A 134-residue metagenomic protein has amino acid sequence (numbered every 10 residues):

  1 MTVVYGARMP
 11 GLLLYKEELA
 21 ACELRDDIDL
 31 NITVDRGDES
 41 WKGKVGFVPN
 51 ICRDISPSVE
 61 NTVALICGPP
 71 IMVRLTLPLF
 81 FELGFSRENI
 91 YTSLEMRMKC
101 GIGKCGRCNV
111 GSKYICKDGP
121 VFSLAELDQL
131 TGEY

Functional and structural regions predicted by a protein language model:
M1-K99: FNR/FR-type flavoprotein reductase catalytic core
L13, I102, E126: Short acidic, gly/pro-rich beta-turn/loop elements at beta-sheet edges and active-site/ligand-binding grooves
L19, F81, Y114-C116, G132: Alpha-helix termini
I71, E95-P120: Local cysteine-cluster metal-coordination motifs and their immediate loop/turn environment, predominantly Fe-S cluster
G106, K117, F122, E126-Y134: Short Fe-S-cluster ligation motifs
